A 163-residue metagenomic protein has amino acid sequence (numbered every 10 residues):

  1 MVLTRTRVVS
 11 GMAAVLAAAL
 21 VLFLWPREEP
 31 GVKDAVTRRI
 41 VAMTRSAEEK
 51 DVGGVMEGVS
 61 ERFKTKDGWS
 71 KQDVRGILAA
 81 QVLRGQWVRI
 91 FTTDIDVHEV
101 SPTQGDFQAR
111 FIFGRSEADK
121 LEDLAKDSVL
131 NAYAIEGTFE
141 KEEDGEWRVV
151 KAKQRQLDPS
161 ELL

Functional and structural regions predicted by a protein language model:
V2-G58, D73, A80: Short, low-complexity N-terminal intrinsically disordered segments enriched in polar/charged residues
P26, P30, T65-G68, K126: Charge-dense, low-complexity intrinsically disordered segments
V36, G85-W87, V149: A broad structural signal for short, well-ordered beta-strand segments within beta-sheet-rich domains
R39, R89-F91, Y133: Residues that act as N-cap/strand-start positions at coil-to-secondary-structure junctions
M43, R62, D123-L124: Conserved short-loop catalytic and cofactor-binding motifs
G53, E61, G145: Glycine-centered loop/turn positions within well-structured domains that cap or flank conserved ligand/cofactor-binding
M56-R115: Short solvent-exposed beta->alpha transition segments
V100-L163: Exposed beta-sheet edge and beta->alpha loop/turn motif
